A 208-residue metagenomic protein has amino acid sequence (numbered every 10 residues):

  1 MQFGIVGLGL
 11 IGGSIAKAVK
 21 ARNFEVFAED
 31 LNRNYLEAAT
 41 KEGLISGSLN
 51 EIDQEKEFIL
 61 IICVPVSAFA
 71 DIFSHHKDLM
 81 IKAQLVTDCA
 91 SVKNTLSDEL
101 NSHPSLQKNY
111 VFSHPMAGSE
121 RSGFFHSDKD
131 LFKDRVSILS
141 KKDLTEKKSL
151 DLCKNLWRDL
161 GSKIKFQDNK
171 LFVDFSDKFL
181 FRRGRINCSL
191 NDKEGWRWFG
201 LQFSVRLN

Functional and structural regions predicted by a protein language model:
M1-E51: NAD(P)+-binding Rossmann beta1-loop-alpha1 motif at the extreme N-terminus of oxidoreductases
Q2, E25, N109, V136 (+1 more regions): Residues at the starts of beta-strands that form the adenosine-phosphate
G4-I5, I62, L139: Hydrophobic Val/Ile/Leu positions in short beta-strands of Rossmann-like dinucleotide-binding domains
A28, I61-I62: Conserved SAM-binding loop
L31, V64-P65, C89-S91: Short beta->alpha hinge that forms the Motif I/post-I loop of the SAM-binding pocket
L60-I61, T87: N-terminal Rossmann-like NAD(P) cofactor-binding module of classical short-chain dehydrogenase/reductase
I72-F125: Rossmann-like NAD(P)(H) cofactor-binding subdomain of soluble oxidoreductases
K129-N208: Internal alpha-helical scaffold of NAD(P)-dependent oxidoreductase catalytic cores
